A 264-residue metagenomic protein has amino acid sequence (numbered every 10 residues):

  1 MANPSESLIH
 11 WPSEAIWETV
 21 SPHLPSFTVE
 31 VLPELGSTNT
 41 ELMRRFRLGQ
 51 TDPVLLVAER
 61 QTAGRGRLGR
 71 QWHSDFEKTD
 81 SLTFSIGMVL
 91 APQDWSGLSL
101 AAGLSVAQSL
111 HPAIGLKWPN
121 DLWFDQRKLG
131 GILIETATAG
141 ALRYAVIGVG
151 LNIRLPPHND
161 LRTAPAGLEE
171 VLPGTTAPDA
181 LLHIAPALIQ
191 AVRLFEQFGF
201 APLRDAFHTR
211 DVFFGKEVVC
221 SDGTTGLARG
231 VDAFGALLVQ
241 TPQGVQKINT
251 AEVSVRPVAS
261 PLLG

Functional and structural regions predicted by a protein language model:
M1-S109, L262-G264: N-terminal lobe of the biotin/lipoate ligase/transferase fold
A2-I9, L24-P25, A91-I114, F124-G264: Long, positively charged amphipathic alpha-helical accessory segments at protein N-termini or as interdomain linkers
P33, L116-W118: Short loop/edge segments at beta-strand edges and connector loops that shape dinucleotide/nucleotide cofactor-binding
